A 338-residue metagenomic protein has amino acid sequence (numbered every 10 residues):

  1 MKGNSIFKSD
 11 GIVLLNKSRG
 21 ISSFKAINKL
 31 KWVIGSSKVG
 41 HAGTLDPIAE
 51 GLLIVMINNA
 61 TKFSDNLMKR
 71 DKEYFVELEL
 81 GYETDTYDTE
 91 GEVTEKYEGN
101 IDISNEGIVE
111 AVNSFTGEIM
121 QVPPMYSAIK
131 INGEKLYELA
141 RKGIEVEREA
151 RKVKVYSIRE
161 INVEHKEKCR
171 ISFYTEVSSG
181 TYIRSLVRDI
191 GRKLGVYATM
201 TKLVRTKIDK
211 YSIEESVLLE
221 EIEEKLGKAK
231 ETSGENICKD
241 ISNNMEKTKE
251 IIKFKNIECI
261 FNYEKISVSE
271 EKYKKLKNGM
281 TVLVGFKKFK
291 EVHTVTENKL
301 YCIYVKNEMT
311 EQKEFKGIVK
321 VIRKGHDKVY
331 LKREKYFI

Functional and structural regions predicted by a protein language model:
M1-S18, S22-H41, L45, A49 (+2 more regions): Accessory RNA 3′-end/elbow-binding domains used by RNA modification enzymes
M1-V217, G317-I318: RNA pseudouridine synthases
